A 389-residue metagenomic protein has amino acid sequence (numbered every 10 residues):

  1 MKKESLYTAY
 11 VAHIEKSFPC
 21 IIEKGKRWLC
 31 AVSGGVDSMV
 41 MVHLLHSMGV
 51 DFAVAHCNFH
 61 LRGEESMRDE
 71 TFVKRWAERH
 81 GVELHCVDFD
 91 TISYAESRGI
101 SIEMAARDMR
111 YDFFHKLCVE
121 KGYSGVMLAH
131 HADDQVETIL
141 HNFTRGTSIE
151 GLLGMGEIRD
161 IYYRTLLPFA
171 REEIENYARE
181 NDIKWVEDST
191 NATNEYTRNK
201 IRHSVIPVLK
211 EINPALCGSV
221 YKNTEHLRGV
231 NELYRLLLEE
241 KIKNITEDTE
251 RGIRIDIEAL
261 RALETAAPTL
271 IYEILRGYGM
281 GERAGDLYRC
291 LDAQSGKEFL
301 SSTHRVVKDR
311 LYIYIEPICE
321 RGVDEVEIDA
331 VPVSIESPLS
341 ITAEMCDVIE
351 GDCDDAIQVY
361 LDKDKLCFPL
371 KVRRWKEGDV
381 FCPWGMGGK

Functional and structural regions predicted by a protein language model:
K2-P207, L236: Core alpha/beta nucleotide-donor-binding catalytic domains of modification enzymes
K2-V36, C57, F89, M109 (+2 more regions): AMP-forming adenylation/ATP pyrophosphatase catalytic core
L128, N194, L209, L216 (+2 more regions): Generic alpha-helical structural element
R145, I149, R171, K210-P214 (+3 more regions): Alpha-helix boundary/capping and short turn/kink residues
T147, R159, W185, L209-L216 (+2 more regions): Short, well-ordered alpha-helical segments in soluble proteins
E175-N176, P207, G218-Y221, E225: Solvent-exposed alpha-helical segments within well-ordered globular domains of core cellular machineries
N181-G218, I357-K389: Mid-to-C-terminal catalytic subdomains of enzymes that bind/position adenosyl phosphate moieties or nucleic-acid
